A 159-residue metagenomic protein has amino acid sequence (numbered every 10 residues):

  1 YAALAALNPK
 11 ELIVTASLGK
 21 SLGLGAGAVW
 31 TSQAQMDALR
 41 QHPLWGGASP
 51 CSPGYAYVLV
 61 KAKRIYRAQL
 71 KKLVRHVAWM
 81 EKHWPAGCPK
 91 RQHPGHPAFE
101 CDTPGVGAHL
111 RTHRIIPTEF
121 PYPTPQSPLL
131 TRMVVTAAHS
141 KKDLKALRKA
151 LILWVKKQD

Functional and structural regions predicted by a protein language model:
Y1-G87, R91-G95: Active-site C-terminal subdomain of aminotransferase-like
A3, M80, V106, L147-A150: A general structural detector for well-ordered alpha-helical segments in enzyme core domains, enriched
K10, T124-D159: PLP-dependent enzyme catalytic core of the Aspartate aminotransferase-like
S17, F120, V134-T136: A cross-family glycoside hydrolase active-site/sugar-binding cleft signature
G19-K20, Y122-T124: Short polar/acidic secondary-structure junctions
L39, V106-L110, D143-L147: Hydrophobic side chains in well-ordered alpha-helices
G47, R114-T118, L151-D159: A common structural junction motif
K71-R114, P123-P125, T131, A137: Conserved PLP-binding catalytic core of the aspartate aminotransferase-like
